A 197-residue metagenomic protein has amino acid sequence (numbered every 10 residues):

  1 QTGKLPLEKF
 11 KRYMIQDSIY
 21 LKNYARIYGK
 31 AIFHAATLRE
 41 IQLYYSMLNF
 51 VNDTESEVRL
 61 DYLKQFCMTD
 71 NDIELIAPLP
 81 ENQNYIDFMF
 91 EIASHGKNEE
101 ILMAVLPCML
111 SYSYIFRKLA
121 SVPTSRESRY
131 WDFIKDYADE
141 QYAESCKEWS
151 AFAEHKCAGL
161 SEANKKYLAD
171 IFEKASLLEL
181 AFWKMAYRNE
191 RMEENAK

Functional and structural regions predicted by a protein language model:
Q1-L5, Y24, S150-G159, M192: Short alpha-helical hairpin
L5-H34, F50, T54, M103-S113 (+1 more regions): Alpha-helical bundle segments that constitute or directly flank the non-heme di-iron/ferroxidase center
K9, Y13-Q16, E74, K97 (+3 more regions): Non-transmembrane, amphipathic alpha-helical segments
A31-A35, F66, A93-G96, L119-P123 (+4 more regions): Secondary-structure edge/capping motif, primarily at the C-terminal ends of alpha-helices and the immediately following
H34-R39, L43, E193-K197: Charge-dense, low-complexity polyampholytic segments
R39-E144, E173, L177: Active-site-proximal alpha-helical scaffolds that flank and shape metal-associated catalytic sites
D139-E173: Long amphipathic all-alpha helical oligomerization modules
K166-K197: Acidic, carboxylate-rich catalytic segments that either coordinate divalent cations
